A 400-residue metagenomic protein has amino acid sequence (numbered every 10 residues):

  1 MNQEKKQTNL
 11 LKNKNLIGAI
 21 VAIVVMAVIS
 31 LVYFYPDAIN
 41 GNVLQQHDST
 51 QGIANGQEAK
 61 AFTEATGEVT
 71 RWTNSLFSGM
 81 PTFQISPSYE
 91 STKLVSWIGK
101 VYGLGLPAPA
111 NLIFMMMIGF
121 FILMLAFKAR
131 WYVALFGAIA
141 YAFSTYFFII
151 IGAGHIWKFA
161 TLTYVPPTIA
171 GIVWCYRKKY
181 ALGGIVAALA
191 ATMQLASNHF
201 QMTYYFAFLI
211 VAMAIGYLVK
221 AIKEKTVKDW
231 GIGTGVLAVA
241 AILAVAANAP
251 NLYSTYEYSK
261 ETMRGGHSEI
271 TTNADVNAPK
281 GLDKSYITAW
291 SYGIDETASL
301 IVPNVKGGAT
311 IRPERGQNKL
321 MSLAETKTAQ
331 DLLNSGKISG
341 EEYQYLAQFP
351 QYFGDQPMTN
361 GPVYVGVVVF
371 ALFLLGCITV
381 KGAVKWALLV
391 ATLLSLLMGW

Functional and structural regions predicted by a protein language model:
M1-Y35, I232-A241, L374: Start-transfer (signal-anchor) and selected internal transmembrane alpha helices of multi-pass inner/ER membrane
N2-K14, V173-G184, I215-I232, I378-A383: Membrane-interface junctions at the ends of membrane-embedded or membrane-associated helices
N13, I222-G235, S322-L346, L372-L396 (+1 more regions): Membrane-interface helix-loop-helix junctions at transmembrane boundaries of multi-pass membrane enzymes, predominantly
K14-V21, G99-A108, A129-G137, G183: Membrane-interface starts of transmembrane alpha-helices
A19-A27, K228-Y256, G265, T272-D275 (+1 more regions): Hydrophobic alpha-helical membrane-interfacial segments at the cytosolic entry of transmembrane helices
I29-F120, F127, I139-L162, V276-V365 (+1 more regions): Membrane-interface coil-to-helix junctions
A38-Q51, T255-T271: Alpha-helical transmembrane signal-anchor/signal-peptide segments
F114-A126, Y132-A221, G233-T255: Membrane-embedded helix bundles of polyisoprenyl
